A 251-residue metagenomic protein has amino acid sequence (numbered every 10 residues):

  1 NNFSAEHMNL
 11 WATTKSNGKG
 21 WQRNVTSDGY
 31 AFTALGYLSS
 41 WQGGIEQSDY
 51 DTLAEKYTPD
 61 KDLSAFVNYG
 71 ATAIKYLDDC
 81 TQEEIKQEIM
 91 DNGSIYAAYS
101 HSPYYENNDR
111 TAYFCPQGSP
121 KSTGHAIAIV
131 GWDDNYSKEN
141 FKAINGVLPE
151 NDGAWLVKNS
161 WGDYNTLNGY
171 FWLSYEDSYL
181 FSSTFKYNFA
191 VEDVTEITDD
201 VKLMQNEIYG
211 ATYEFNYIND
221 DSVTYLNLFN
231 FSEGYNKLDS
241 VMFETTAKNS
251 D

Functional and structural regions predicted by a protein language model:
H7-A154, K158, G162-L238, M242-N249: Predominantly the structural core of cysteine protease catalytic domains
